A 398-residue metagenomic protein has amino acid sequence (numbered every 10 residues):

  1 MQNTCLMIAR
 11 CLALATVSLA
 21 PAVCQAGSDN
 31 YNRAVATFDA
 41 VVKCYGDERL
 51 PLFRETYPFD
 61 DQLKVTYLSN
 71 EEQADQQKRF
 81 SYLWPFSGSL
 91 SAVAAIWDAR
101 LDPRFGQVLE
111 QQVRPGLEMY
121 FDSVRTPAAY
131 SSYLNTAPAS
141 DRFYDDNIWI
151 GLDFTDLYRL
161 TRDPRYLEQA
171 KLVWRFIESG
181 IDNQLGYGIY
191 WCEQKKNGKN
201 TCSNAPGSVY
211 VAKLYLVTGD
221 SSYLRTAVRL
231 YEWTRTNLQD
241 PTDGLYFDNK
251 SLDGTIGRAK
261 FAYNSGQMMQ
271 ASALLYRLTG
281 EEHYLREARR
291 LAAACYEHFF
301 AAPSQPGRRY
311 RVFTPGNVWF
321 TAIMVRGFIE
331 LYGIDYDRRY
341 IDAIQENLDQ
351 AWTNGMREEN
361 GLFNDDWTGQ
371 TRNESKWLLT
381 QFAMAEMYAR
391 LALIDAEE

Functional and structural regions predicted by a protein language model:
M1-S28: Bacterial Sec-dependent N-terminal signal peptides
S28-A92, I96-D145, K199, H283 (+2 more regions): CBM-like carbohydrate-recognition segments
V93-I96, F154-L157, V211-L214, S272-L275 (+2 more regions): The core hydrophobic/aromatic register in alpha-helical repeat solenoids, strongest for pentatricopeptide repeats
G106-V217, S221-R225: Extended ligand-binding groove/face enriched in aromatic
E118, E178-S179, L216, R235-T236 (+3 more regions): Amphipathic alpha-helical segments of tetratricopeptide repeats
C202-G207, V211-Y215, Y223-L275: Active-site cradle of extracellular carbohydrate-active enzymes
